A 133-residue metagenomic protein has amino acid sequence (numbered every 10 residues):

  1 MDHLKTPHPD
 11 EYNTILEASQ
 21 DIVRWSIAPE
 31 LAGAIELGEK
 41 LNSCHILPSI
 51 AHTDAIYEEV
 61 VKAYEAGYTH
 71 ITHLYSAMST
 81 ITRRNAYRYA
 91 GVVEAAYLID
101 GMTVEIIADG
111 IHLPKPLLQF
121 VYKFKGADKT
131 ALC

Functional and structural regions predicted by a protein language model:
M1-Y89: Histidine/acidic-residue-rich, glycine-tolerant segments that coordinate divalent metal ions
L37, E59-C133: Active-site-adjacent C-terminal substructures of enzyme catalytic domains
